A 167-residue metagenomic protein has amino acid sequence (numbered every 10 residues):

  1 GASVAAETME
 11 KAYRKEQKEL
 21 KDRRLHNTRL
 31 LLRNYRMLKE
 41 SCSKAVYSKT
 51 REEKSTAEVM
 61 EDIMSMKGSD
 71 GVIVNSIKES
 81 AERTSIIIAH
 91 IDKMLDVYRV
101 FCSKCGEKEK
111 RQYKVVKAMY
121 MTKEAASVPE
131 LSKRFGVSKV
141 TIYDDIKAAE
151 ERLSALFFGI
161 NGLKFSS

Functional and structural regions predicted by a protein language model:
G1-E107, G159-S167: N-terminal interaction/assembly modules
H90-M94, V115, R152: Amphipathic alpha-helical segments that form well-ordered structural scaffolds and often line/cohere around active
C105-A126: Short amphipathic alpha helix immediately N-terminal
S127-F135: Short alpha-helical "recognition helix" segments of helix-turn-helix
I142-L156: DNA major-groove recognition helices of helix-turn-helix
